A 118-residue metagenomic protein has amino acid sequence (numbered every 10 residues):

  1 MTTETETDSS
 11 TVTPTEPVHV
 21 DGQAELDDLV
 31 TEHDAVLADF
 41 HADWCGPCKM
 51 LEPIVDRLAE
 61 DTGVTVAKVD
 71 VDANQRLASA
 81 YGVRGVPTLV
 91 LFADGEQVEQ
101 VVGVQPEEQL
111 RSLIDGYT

Functional and structural regions predicted by a protein language model:
M1-E32, R111-T118: Haloarchaeal acidic low-complexity proteome signature biased toward cell-envelope/secretome components but also
V30-D43: Short active-site neighborhood of thiol/selenol oxidoreductases, capturing the structured segment around
L37-A38, V66, L89: Hydrophobic beta-strand anchors of alpha/beta hydrolase catalytic cores
C45-C48, L89: The canonical Cys-X-X-Cys-His
P47-G63: Typically the conserved alpha-helix immediately C-terminal to a functionally engaged Cys/Sec in thioredoxin-like
V69-L77: Structural microenvironment flanking redox-active thiols in thiol-disulfide oxidoreductases
G82-V90: Structural micro-motif
V90-T118: Non-catalytic, surface beta->alpha helical segment in thiol-disulfide oxidoreductase systems
